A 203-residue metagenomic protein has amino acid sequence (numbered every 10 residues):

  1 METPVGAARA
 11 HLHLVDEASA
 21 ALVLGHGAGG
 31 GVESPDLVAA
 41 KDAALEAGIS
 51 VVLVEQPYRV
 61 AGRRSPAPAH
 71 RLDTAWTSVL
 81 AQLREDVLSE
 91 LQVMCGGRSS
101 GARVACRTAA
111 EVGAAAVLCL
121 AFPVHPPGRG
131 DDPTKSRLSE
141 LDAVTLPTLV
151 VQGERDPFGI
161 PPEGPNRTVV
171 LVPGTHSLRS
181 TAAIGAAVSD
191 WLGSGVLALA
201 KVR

Functional and structural regions predicted by a protein language model:
M1-Q92, V104, R137, L171 (+1 more regions): Serine-hydrolase catalytic machinery in alpha/beta-hydrolase-like enzymes
H70, S180-S194: Post-His helix in hydrolase/transferase enzymes
Q92-G97, L120: Short beta-strand immediately N-terminal to the catalytic nucleophile in serine-hydrolase-like folds
G97-A105: Gly/Ala-rich beta-loop-alpha elbow adjacent to hydrolase catalytic centers
V104-T108, G128: Hydrolases whose catalytic domains are alpha/beta-hydrolase-1, hotdog thioesterase, or metallo-beta-lactamase-like
G113-P126: A conserved short beta-strand
V144, V150-Q152: Short beta-strand/loop motif that positions the catalytic acidic residue of the alpha/beta-hydrolase fold
G153, P157-E163, R179: Conserved alpha/beta-hydrolase "acid-adjacent" motif
